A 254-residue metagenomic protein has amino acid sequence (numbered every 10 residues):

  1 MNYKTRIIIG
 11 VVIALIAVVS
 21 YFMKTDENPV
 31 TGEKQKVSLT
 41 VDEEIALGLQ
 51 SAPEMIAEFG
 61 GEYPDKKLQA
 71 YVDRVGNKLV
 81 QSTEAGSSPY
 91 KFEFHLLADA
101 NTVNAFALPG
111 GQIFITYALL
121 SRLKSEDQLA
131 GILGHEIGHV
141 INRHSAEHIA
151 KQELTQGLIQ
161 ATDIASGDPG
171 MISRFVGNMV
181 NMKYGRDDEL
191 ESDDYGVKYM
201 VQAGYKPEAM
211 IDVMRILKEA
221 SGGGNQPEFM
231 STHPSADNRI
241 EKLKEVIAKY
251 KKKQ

Functional and structural regions predicted by a protein language model:
M1-Q254: A Zn2+-metalloprotease active-site environment signal
